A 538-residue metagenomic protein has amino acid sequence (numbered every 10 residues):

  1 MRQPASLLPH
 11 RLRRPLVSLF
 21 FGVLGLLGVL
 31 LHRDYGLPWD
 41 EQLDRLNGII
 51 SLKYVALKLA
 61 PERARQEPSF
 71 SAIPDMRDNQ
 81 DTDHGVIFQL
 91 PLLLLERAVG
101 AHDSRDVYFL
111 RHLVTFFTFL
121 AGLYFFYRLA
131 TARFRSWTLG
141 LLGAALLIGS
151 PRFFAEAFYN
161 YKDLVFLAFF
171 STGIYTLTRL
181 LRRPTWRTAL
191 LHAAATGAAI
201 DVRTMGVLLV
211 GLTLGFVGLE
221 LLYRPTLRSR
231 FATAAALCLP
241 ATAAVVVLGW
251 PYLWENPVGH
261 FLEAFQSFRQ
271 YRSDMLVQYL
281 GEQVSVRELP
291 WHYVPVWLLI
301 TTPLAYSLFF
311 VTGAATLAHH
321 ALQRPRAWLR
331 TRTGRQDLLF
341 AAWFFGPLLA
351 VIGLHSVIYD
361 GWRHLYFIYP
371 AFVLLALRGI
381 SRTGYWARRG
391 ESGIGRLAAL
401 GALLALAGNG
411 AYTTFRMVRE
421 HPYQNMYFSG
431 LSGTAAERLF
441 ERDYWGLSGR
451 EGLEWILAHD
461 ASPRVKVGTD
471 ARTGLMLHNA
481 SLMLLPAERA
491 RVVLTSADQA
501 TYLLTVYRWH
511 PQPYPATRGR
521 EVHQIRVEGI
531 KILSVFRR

Functional and structural regions predicted by a protein language model:
R13-L19, F126-G149, R182, W186-R187 (+2 more regions): Transmembrane-helix signature of polytopic, membrane-embedded enzymes that assemble or transfer cell-envelope glycans
G28-V29, R33-Y35, F88, P251-F268 (+2 more regions): Catalytic lumenal/periplasmic loop and adjoining terminal transmembrane helix of membrane glycan-assembly enzymes
P38, A155-V165: Short acidic/glycine- and proline-prone juxtamembrane loop motifs at membrane-interface regions of multi-pass membrane
L52-L57, D81-L90, V99-D103, G211 (+4 more regions): Transmembrane-lumen/periplasm boundary regions of multi-pass, lipid-linked membrane glycan transferases
L113-F134, T172, T176, A321-L322: Transmembrane-helix motifs of polytopic, lipid-linked glycan transferases
F125, F166-R182, L191-T196, F344 (+1 more regions): Specific aromatic-rich, kink-prone transmembrane helix
G143-I148, Y175, T196, I200: Short helix- or helix-capping micro-motifs that position conserved polar/aromatic residues at function-defining sites
D163-L167, A199-V202, L208, W297-F309 (+2 more regions): Hydrophobic/aromatic-rich transmembrane helices and adjacent perimembrane loops
